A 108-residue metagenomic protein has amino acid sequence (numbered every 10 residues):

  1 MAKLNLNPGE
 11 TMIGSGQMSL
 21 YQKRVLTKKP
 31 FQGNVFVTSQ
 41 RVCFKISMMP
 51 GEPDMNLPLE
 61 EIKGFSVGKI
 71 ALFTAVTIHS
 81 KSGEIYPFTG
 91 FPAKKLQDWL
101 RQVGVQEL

Functional and structural regions predicted by a protein language model:
M1-F36, D98-W99, L108: Anionic N-terminal interaction surfaces
P8-Q17, K45-D54, V103: Short charge-dense sequence patches
K23-E84: Phosphoinositide-binding peripheral membrane targeting modules
F65, K94-Q106: Short, surface-exposed linear segments at secondary-structure transitions and domain or protein termini
I70-V76, R101-L108: Short, surface-exposed secondary-structure junctions/capping segments
S82-W99: Canonical phosphoinositide-binding patch of PH/PH-like domains
